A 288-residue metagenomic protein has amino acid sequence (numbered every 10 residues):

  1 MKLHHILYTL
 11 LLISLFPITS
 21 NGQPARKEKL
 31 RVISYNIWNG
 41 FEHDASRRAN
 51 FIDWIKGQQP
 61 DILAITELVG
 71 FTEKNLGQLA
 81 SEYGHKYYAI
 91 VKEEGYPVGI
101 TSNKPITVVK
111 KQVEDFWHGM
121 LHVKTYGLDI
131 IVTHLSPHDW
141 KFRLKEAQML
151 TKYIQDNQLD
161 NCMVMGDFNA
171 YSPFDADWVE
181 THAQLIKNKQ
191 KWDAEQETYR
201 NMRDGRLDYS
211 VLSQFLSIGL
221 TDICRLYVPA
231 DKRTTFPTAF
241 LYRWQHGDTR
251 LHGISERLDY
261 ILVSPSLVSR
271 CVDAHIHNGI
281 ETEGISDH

Functional and structural regions predicted by a protein language model:
K2, I6, S20-L79, E93 (+1 more regions): N-terminal, active-site-proximal structural segment of metallo-dependent hydrolase catalytic domains
H5-F16: Sec-dependent N-terminal signal peptides
L30-I37, F51-E73, I130, L150-V179 (+6 more regions): Active-site beta-strand/loop signature of hydrolases that rely on acidic residues for catalysis
R47-F51, T72-L76, R143-L150, L207-V211: Stable alpha-helical elements in mature extracytoplasmic
I65-K145, Y153: Structured beta-strand-rich core segments of catalytic domains in phosphoester-bond hydrolases
K111-Q112, Q155-D160, F174-H288: Metal-dependent phosphoester-hydrolase catalytic domains
